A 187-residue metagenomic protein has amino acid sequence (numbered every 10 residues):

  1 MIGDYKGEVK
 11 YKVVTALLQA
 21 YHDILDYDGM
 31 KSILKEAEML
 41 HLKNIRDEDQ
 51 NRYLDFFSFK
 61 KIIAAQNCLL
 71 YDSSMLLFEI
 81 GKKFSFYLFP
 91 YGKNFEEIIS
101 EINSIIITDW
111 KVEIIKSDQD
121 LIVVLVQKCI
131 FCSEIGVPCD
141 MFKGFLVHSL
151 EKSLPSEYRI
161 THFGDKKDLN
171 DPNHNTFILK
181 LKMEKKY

Functional and structural regions predicted by a protein language model:
M1-I80: N-terminal low-complexity or simple alpha-helical regulatory segments that function as activation/interaction modules
I24, D28, K152-E157: Solvent-exposed amphipathic alpha-helical surface segments
R46-M141, G164-K166: Amphipathic interaction/junction segments at domain boundaries or subunit interfaces
F131-C132, E184-Y187: Short, charged/polar, Gly/Pro-enriched secondary-structure boundary elements
E134, E157-R159: C-terminal and inter-domain tail/linker signature
D140-L154: Short, non-transmembrane amphipathic alpha-helical segments
R159-M183: Beta-rich nucleic-acid/ligand-interaction surfaces
